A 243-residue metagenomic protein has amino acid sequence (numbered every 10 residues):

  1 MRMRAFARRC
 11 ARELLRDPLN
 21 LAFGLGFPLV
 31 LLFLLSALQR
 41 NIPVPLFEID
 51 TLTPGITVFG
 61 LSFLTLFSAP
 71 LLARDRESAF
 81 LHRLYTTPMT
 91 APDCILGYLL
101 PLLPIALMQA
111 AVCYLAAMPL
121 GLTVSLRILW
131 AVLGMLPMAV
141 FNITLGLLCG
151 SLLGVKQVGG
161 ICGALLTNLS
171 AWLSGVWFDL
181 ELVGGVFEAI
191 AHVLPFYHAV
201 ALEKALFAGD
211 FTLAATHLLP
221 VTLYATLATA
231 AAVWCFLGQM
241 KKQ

Functional and structural regions predicted by a protein language model:
M3-L15, E203: A short amphipathic helical element positioned immediately N-terminal to and/or at the very start of a transmembrane
E13-N41, I49-A69, L103-M108, N168-A171 (+1 more regions): Hydrophobic alpha-helical transmembrane segments of multi-pass membrane transport/permease proteins
L19-N20, D93, V158, A189: Residue-level recognition of membrane-helix boundary sites in multi-pass small-molecule transporters
V30-L31, E48-P119, L165: Hydrophobic alpha-helical transmembrane segments of multi-pass membrane transport proteins
L32, S36-A37, Y114, M118 (+6 more regions): Transmembrane alpha-helix boundary and packing residues in multipass membrane permease domains and related
N41-I42, L46, T123, S174-A228: Membrane-interfacial helix-loop-helix junctions in multi-pass membrane proteins
A91, I95-N168, D210-T222, T226-A230: Alpha-helical transmembrane segments and their short interhelical loops
F236-Q243: Short cytosolic juxtamembrane segments of multi-pass membrane proteins
